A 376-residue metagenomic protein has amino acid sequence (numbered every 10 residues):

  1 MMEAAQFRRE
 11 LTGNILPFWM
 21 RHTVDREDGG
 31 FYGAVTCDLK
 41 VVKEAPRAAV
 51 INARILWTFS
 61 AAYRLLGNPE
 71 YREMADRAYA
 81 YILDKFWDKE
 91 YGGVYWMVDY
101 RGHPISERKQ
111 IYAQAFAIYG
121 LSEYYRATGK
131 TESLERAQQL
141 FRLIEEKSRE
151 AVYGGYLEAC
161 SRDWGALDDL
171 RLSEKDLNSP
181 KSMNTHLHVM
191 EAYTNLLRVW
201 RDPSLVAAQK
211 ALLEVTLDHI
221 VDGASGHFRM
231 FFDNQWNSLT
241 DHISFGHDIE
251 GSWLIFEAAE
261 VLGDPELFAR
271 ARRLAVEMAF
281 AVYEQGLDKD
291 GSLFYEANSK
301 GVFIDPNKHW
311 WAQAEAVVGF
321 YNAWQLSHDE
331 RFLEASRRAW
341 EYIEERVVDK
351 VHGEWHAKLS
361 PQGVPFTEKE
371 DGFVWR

Functional and structural regions predicted by a protein language model:
M1-R376: Glycan-recognition and catalytic cores of secretory/periplasmic carbohydrate-active enzymes
